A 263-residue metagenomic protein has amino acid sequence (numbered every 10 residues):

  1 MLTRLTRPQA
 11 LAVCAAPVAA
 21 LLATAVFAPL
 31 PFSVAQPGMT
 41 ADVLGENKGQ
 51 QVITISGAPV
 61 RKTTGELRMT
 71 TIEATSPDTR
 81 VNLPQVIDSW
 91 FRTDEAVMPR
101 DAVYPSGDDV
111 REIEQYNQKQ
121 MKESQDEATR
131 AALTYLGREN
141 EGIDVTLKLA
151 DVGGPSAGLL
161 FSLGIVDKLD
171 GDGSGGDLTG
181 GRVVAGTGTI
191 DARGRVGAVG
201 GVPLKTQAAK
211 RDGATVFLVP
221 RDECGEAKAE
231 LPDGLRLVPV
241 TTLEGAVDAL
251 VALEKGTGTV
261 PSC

Functional and structural regions predicted by a protein language model:
L2-C263: Peripheral, non-AAA+ core regions of ATP-driven protein-machinery
